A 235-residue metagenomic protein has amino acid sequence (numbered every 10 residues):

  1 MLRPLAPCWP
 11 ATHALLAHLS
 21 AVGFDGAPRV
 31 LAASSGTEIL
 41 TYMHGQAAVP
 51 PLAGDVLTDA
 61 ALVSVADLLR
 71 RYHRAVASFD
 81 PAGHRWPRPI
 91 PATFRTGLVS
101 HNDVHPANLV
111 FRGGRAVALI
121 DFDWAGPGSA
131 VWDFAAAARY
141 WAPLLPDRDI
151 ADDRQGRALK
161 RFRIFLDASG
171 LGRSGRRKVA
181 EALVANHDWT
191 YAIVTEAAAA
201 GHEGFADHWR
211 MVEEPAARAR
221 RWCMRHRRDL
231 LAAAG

Functional and structural regions predicted by a protein language model:
M1-A75, F79: A conserved alpha-helical element in kinase catalytic cores
V30, P89-D133, P143: Active-site acidic catalytic loop and adjacent metal/ATP-binding pocket of ATP-dependent phosphoryl transfer enzymes
A32-G36, P81-A92: Short, glycine/charge-rich beta-strand/loop segments that flank catalytic centers and engage negatively charged groups
P51-D55, G126-G128, L145-A151: Short, polar/flexible loop-turn hinges at active-site or ligand-entry regions and domain interfaces
P51-R85, G97-N102, A107-R112, I164-G170: Conserved kinase catalytic-core helix
F134-G170, N186-A197: Active-site activation/catalytic loop segments of kinase-like enzymes and analogous catalytic loops in related
T190-G235: ATP/Mg2+ or Mg2+-diphosphate-binding catalytic cores that bind nucleotide phosphates or diphosphates via glycine-rich
